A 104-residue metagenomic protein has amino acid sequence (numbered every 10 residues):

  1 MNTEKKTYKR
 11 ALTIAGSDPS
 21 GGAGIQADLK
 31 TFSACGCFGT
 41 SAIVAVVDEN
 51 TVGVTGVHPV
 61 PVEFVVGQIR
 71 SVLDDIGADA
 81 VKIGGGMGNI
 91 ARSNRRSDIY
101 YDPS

Functional and structural regions predicted by a protein language model:
M1-T55: Glycine-rich phosphate/adenosyl-contacting loop at the front of the ribokinase-like
G56-S104: Glycine-rich phosphate/dinucleotide-binding loop and adjoining beta-alpha-beta core of small-molecule
